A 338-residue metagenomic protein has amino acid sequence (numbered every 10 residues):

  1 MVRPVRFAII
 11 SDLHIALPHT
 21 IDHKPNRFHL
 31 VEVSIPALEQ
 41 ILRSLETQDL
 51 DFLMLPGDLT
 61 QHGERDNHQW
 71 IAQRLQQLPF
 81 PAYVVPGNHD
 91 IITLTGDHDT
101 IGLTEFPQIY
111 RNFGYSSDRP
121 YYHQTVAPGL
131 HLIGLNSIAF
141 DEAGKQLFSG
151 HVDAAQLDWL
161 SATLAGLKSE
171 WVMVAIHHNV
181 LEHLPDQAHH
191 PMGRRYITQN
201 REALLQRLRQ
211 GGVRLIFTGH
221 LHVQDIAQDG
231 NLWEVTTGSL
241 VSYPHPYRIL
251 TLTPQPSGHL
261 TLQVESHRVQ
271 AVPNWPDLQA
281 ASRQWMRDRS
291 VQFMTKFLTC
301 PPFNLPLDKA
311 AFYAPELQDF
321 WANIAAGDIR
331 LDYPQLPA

Functional and structural regions predicted by a protein language model:
M1-A8, H123-A139, L167, W171 (+2 more regions): Beta-strand-turn-beta hairpins that frame and shape the catalytic cleft of phosphate-ester-processing enzymes
M1-Q69: N-terminal active-site segment of His-dependent metallophosphoesterases
S11-P36, I92-F113, E142-V152, A188-G193 (+1 more regions): Acidic/histidine-rich helix-loop elements that form or flank divalent-metal/phosphate-binding sites at the catalytic
D12, L53, D58, I71 (+6 more regions): Divalent metal-coordination and catalytic microenvironments
A16-H19, Q61-E64, N88-G96, A139-A143 (+3 more regions): Active-site environment of divalent metal-dependent phosphoester hydrolases
R43-F52, H131-I133, Q146-W233, Q318-A338: His/acidic metal-ligating clusters that form di-metal
R65, Q69-A165, I249: Extended active-site neighborhood of metal-dependent phosphoesterases/phosphodiesterases
Q255-A338: A short C-terminal boundary segment appended to hydrolase-like catalytic domains
